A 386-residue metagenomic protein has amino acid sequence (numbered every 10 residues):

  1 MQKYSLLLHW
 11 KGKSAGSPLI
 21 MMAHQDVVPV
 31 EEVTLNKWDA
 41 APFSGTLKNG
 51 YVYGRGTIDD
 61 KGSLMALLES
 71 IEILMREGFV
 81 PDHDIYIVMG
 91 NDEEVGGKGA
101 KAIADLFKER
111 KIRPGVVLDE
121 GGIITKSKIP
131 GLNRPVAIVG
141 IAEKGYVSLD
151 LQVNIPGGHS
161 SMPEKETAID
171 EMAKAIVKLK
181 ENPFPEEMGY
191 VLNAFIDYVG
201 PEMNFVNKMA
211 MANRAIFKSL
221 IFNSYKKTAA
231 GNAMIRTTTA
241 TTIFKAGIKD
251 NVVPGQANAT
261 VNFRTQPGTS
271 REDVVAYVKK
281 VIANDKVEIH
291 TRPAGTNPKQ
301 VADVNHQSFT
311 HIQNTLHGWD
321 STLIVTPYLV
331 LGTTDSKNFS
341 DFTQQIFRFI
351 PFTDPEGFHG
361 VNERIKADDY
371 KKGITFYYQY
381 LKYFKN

Functional and structural regions predicted by a protein language model:
M1-R55, R76-P81: Acidic/His- and Gly-rich active-site-bordering loop/insert found across diverse amide/peptide-bond hydrolases
S14, T125-K126, P185, Y190-I248 (+4 more regions): An extended, acidic, His-containing surface patch that forms the Zn2+-binding/catalytic region of metallohydrolases
G16, A40, D82, K98 (+5 more regions): Short, solvent-exposed loop/turn segments at the edges of secondary structure
Q25-D26, L179-P183, K279-V287: A common structural junction motif
V30-L35, K98-K101, K128-G131, R271-V274 (+2 more regions): Short, solvent-exposed loop/turn and secondary-structure capping segments
Y51-V52, I58-I138: Acidic/histidine-rich catalytic neighborhood of metal-dependent amide-processing enzymes
A100-L106, S161-F184: A short core secondary-structure module
E166-T167, V274-I282: Short amphipathic alpha-helices in soluble, non-transmembrane regions that often serve as interface/regulatory elements
